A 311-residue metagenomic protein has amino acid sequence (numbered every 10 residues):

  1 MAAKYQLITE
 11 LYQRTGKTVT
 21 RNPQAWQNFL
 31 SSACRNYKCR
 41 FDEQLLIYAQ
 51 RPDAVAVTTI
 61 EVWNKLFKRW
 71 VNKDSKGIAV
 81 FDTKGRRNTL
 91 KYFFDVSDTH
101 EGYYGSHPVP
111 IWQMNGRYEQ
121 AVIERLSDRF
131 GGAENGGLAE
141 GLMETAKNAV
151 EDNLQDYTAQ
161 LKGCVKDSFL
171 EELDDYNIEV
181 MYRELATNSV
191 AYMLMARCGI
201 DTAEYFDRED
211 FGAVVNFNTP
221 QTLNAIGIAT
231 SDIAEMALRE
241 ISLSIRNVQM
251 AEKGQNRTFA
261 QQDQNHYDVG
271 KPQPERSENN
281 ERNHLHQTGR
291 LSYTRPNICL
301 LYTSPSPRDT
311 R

Functional and structural regions predicted by a protein language model:
M1-L285, Y293, I298, S304: N-terminal accessory/interface modules of nucleic-acid-binding and processing proteins
P305-R311: A short, hydrophobic C-terminal helix/tail in secreted or cell-surface proteins
